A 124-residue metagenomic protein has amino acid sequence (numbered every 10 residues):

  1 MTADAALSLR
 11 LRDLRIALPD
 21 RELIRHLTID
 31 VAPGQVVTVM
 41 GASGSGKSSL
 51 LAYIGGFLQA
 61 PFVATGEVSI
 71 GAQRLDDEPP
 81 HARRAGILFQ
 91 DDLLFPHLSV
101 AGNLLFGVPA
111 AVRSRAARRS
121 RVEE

Functional and structural regions predicted by a protein language model:
T2-H26, L58-V63, D77-P79, V112: A short, flexible loop at the N-terminus of ABC-type nucleotide-binding domains that lies
V31-P33: Conserved hydrophobic segment flanking the Walker A/P-loop of ABC-type ATPase nucleotide-binding domains
M40-A42: The feature captures the beta-strand-to-loop junction immediately N-terminal to the Walker
G55: Helix-to-loop junction immediately C-terminal to a conserved catalytic motif
V63-R74: Conserved ABC transporter NBD signature motif
Q73-I87, A110, S114-R115: ABC ATPase NBD coupling module
L98-G107: Short coil-to-helix segment of the ABC ATPase nucleotide-binding domain corresponding to the Q-loop/switch region
A116-E124: ABC ATPase nucleotide-binding domain helical subdomain, centered on the C-loop/LSGGQ "ABC signature"
